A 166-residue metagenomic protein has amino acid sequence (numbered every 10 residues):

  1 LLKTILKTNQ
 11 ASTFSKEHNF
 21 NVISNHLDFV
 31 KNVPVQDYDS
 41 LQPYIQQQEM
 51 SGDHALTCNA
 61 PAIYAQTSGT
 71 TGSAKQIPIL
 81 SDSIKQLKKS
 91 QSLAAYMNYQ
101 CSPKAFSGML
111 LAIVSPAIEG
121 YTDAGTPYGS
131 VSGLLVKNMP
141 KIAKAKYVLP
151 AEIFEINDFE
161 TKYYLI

Functional and structural regions predicted by a protein language model:
K3-N19, I23-Q66, T71-I166: Active-site phosphate/ATP/adenylate-binding loop shared across adenylate-forming ligases
